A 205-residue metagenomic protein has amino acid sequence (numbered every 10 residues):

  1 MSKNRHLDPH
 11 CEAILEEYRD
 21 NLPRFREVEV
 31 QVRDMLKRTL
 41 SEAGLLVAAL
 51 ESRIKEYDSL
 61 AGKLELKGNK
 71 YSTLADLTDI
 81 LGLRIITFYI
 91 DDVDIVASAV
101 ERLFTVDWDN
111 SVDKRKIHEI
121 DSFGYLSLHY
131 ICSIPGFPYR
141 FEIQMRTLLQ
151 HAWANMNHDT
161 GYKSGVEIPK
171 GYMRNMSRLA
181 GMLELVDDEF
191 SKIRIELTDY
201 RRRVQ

Functional and structural regions predicted by a protein language model:
M1-I80, T87, D91, D199-Q205: Charge-rich, low-complexity segments
M1-Y18, L22-R24, V28, F137-Q205: An acidic, glycine-/histidine-flanked metal-binding catalytic module
M35, T39, A99-L103, D159 (+1 more regions): Conserved short hydrophobic interaction patches
L81-L83, L126-Y130, Y139-F141: Generic beta-strand structural signal
T87, C132-I134, M145-T147: Flexible glycine-/small-residue-rich
D94, R102, S127-C132, G136 (+1 more regions): Surface-exposed peri-terminal alpha-helical interaction modules
D94-V112: A short, contiguous, amphipathic alpha-helix enriched in charged residues
V106-I134: Short Gly/Thr-rich strand-loop-strand
